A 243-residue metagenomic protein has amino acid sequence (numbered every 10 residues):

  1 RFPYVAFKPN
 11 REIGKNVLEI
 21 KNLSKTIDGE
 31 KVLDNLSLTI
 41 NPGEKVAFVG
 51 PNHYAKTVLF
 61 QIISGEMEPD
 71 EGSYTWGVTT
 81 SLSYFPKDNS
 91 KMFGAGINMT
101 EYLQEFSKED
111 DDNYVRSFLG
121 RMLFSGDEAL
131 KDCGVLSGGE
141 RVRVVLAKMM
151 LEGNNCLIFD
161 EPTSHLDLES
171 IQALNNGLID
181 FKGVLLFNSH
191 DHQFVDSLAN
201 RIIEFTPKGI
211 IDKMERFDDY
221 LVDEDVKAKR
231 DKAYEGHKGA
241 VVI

Functional and structural regions predicted by a protein language model:
R1-R11: Short, flexible cytosolic linker that couples an ABC transmembrane/permease module to its adjacent nucleotide-binding
N10-I243: ABC ATP-binding cassette signature C-motif
